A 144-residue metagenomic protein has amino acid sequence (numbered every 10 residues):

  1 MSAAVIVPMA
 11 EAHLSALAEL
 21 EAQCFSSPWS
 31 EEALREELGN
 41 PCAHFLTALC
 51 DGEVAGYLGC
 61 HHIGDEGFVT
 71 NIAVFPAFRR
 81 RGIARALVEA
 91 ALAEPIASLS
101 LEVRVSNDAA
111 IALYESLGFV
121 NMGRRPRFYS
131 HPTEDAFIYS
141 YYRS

Functional and structural regions predicted by a protein language model:
M1-A12, F137: Conserved N-terminal entry element of GNAT/NAT acetyltransferase domains
P8-R79, R85-E94, Y142-S144: Acetyl-CoA-dependent GNAT
A16, A112-L113: Well-formed, non-transmembrane alpha-helical positions, independent of function
H61, E66, N71, R80 (+4 more regions): A short, glycine- and basic residue-enriched loop/turn that sits immediately adjacent to a domain's principal
G82, G118: Short glycine-rich hinge loops at helix-strand junctions in the catalytic core of two-component histidine kinases
E89, E115-S116: Alpha-helical segments that scaffold the active site and NAD(P)H-binding pocket of short-chain dehydrogenase/reductase
S100, R104-D108, L117, R127-S144: C-terminal "cap" of GNAT-fold acetyltransferases
